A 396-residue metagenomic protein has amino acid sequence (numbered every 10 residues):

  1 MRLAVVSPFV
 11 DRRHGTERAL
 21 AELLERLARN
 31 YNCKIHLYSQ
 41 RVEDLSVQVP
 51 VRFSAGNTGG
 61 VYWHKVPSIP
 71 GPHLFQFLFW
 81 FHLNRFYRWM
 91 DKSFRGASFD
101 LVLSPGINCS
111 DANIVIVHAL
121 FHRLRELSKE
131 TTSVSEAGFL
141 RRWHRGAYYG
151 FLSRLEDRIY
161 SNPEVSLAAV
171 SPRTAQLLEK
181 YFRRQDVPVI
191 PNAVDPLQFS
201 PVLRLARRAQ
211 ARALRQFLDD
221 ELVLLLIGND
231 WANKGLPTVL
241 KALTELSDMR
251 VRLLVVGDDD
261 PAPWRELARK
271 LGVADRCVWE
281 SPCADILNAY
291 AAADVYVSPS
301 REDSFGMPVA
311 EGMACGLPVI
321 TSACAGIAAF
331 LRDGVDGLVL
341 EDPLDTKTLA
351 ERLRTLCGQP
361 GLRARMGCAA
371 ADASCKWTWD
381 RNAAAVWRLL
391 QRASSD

Functional and structural regions predicted by a protein language model:
E17-E22, L222-E245, A262: A conserved mid-protein helix/loop that constitutes part of the nucleotide-sugar donor-binding site
F139, H144-A168: Membrane-proximal helix-turn-helix segments that form the acceptor-binding/catalytic region of lipid-linked
R173, A193: Carbohydrate-associated surface elements
A209, D230, R252-D275, L362: Short, structured helix-loop element that forms part of the nucleotide-activated donor/catalytic region
Q210-A213, L362-K376: A short, well-ordered alpha-helix in the C-terminal region of glycosyltransferases
P282, R301: Aromatic "clamp/platform" in nucleotide-sugar-dependent glycosyltransferases that forms part of the donor/acceptor
P318-T321, L331: Short hydrophobic beta-strand element within catalytic cores of glycosyltransferases and related nucleotide-activated
A328-R354, G361-L362: Change "using UDP/GDP/dTDP sugars" to "using nucleotide sugars
